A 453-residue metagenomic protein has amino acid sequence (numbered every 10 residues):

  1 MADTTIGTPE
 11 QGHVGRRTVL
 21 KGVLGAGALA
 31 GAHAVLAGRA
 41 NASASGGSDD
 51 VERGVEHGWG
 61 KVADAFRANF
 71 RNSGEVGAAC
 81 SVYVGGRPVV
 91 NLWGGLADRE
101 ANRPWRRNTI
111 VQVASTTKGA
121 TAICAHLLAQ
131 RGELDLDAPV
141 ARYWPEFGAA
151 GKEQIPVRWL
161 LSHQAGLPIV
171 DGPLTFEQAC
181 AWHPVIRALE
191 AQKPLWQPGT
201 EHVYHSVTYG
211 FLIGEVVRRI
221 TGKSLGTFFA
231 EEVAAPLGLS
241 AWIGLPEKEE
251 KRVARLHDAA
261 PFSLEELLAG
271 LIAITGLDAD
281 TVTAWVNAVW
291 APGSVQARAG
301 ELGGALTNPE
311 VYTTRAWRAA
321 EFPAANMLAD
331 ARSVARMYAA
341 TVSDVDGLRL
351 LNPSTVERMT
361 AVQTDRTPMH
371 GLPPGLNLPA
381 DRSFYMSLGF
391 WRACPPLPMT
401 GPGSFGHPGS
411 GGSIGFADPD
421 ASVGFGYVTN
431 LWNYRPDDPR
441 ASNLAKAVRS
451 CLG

Functional and structural regions predicted by a protein language model:
M1-V14: N-terminal secretory signal peptides
G12-D49: N-terminal twin-arginine translocation
R16, R107, Q112-T116, Q130-G172 (+4 more regions): Active-site helix/loop module of the DD-peptidase/beta-lactamase fold, centered on the serine-lysine SxxK catalytic
E52-V113, D135, A191: Short, conserved catalytic-motif segment at the N-terminal edge
G60-R67, G86, T109-D137, I213-R218 (+2 more regions): Active-site SXXK
H163, Y209-V216, E321, A325-G347 (+1 more regions): Active-site-proximal alpha-helical segments within enzyme catalytic domains
A260-A331, V362-D420: Active-site Gly/Thr loop motif
S343-D346, L351, T355, T360-P373 (+1 more regions): Short, gly/Ser/Thr-rich active-site loops of penicillin-recognizing serine hydrolases
